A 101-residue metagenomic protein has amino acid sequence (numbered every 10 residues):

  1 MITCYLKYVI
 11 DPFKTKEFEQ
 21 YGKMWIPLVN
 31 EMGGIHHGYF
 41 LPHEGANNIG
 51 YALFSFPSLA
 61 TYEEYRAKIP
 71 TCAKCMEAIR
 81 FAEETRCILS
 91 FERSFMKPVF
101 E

Functional and structural regions predicted by a protein language model:
M1-I2, E101: Absolute protein N-terminus
I2-K7, F18, V29, A52-L53: Short, structured motif recognition centered on aromatic/hydrophobic residues
K7-P12, F54-S58: Short beta-strand-to-loop capping motifs
I10-Q20: Short, surface-exposed ligand-recognition loops at beta-strand->loop->(often short) alpha-helix junctions that present
Q20-H37, S55-E92: An amphipathic, aromatic/His-enriched active-site/gating alpha helix that lines ligand/cofactor pockets
G45-N48: Short acidic/glycine-enriched loop/turn segments that link adjacent beta-strands
L89-E101: Long, low-complexity, Ser/Thr/Gly/Pro-rich intrinsically disordered segments that act as flexible linkers and assembly
